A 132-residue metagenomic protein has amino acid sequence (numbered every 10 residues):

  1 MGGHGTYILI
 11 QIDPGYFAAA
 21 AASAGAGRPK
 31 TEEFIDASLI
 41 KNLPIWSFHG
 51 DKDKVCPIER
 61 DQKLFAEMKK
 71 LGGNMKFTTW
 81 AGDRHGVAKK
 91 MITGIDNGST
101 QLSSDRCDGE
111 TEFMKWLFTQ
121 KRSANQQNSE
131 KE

Functional and structural regions predicted by a protein language model:
M1-K41: Primarily recognizes the serine-hydrolase "nucleophile elbow" in alpha/beta-hydrolase and SGNH/GDSL folds
L43-I45, H49: Ligand-binding pocket scaffold of soluble enzyme catalytic domains
F48, K54, E59-E132: C-terminal catalytic histidine-bearing segment of alpha/beta-hydrolase fold enzymes
